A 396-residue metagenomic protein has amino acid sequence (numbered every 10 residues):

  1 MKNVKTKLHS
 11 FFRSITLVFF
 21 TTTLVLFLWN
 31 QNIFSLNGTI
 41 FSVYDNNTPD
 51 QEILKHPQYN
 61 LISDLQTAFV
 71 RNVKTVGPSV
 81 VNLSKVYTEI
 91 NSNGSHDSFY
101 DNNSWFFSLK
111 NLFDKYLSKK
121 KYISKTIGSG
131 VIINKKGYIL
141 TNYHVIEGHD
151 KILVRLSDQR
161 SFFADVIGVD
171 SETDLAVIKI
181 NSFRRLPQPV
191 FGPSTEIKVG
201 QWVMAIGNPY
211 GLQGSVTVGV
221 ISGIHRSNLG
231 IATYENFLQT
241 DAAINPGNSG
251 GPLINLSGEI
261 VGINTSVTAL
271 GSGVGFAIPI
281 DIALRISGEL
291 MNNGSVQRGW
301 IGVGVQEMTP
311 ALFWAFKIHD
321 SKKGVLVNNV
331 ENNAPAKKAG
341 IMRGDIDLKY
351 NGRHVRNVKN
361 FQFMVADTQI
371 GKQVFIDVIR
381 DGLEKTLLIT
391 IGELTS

Functional and structural regions predicted by a protein language model:
M1-H9: N-terminal Lys/Arg-rich, disordered targeting/topogenic segments
H9-T16, F27-K323, N328-N332, A339 (+4 more regions): Serine-dependent protease modules
G344: Conserved catalytic motifs of ABC-family nucleotide-binding domains
Y350-V355, D381: Short strand-turn-strand beta-turns centered on an Asx-Gly dipeptide
